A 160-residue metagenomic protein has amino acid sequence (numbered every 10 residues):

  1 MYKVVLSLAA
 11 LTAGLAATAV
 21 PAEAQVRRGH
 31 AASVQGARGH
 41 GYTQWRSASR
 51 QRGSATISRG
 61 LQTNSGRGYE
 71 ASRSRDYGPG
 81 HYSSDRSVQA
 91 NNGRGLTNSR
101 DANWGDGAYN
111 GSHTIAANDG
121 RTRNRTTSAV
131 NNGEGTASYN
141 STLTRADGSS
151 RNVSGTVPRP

Functional and structural regions predicted by a protein language model:
K3, S7-A16: Bacterial N-terminal signal peptides
K3-V4, A19, S33, S87: Detector for intrinsically disordered, low-structure N-terminal pre-sequences
A16-A24: Sec/Tat signal peptide C-region and signal peptidase I cleavage site
Q25-P160: Low-complexity repeat regions of mature extracellularly deployed or surface/particle-associated proteins
